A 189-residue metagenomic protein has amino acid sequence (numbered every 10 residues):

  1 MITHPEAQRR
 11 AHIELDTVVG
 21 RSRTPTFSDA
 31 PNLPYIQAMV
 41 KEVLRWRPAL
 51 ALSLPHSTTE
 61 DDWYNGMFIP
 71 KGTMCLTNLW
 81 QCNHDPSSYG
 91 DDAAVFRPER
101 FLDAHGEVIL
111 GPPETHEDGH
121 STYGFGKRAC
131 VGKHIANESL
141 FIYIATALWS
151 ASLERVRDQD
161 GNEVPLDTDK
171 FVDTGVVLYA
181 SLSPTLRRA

Functional and structural regions predicted by a protein language model:
M1-D16, V43, M74-N78, S121 (+2 more regions): Central I-helix of cytochrome P450 enzymes
M1-P5, L15, V19-S22, R47 (+2 more regions): A generic secondary-structure signal for well-formed alpha-helical elements
P5-Q8, H12, T115, K133-V176: Cytochrome P450 heme-binding "Cys pocket" and the immediately downstream C-terminal segment
D16-S28, L52-S53, H120, R128: Cytochrome P450 catalytic-domain "roof"
P25-N65, L182, R188: Conserved cytochrome P450 K-helix E-x-x-R motif and the immediately C-terminal K′/meander segment
F27-S28, D103-L140, D169-D173: Cytochrome P450 heme-thiolate "Cys pocket" and heme-binding signature region
I69: PAZ/PAZ-like end-binding module
T77-L110: Conserved cytochrome P450 K-helix/beta-meander segment immediately N-terminal to the heme-binding cysteine loop
